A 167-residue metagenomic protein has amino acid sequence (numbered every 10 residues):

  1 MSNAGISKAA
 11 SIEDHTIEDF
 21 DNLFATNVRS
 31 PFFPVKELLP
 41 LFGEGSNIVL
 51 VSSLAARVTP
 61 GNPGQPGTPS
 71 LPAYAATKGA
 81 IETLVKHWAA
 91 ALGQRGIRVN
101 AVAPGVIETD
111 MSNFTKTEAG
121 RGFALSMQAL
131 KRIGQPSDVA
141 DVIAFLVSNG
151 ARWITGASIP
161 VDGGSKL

Functional and structural regions predicted by a protein language model:
I6, E13-F33, V49, Y74 (+2 more regions): Catalytic Tyr-X3-Lys loop
S11-I12, T16-F24, N62, S70 (+1 more regions): Substrate-binding pocket helix/loop in short-chain dehydrogenase/reductase
T26-S46, A56, A89-A90, Q94 (+1 more regions): Amphipathic alpha-helical dimer-interface segment in Rossmann-like NAD(P)H-dependent oxidoreductases
V35, T77, V85: Active-site helix of classical SDR
S53: Residue(s) in the substrate-gating loop at a strand-loop-helix junction that position the organic substrate next
E82-T83, A101, F123-I154, G163: C-terminal helical subdomain
G93, R98, I154-G156: Short, small/polar-rich loop/turn modules that mediate ligand/substrate recognition or access, typified
